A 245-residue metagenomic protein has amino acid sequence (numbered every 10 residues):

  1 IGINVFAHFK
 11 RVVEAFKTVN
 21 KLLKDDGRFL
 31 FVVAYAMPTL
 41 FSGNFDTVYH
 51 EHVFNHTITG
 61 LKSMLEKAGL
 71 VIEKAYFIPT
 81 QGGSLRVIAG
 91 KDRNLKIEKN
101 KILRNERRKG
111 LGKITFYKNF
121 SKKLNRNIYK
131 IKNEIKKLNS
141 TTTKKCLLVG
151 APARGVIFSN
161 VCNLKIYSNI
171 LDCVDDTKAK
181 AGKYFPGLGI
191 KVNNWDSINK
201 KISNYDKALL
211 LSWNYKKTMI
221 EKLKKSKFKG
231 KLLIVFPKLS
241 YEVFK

Functional and structural regions predicted by a protein language model:
I1: A conserved beta-strand element that flanks and buttresses the S-adenosyl-L-methionine
V5: Hydrophobic adenine-recognition pocket in adenosine-nucleotide-binding enzymes
V13-R28: A short glycine-rich, Lys/Arg-flanked "PGG" loop and its adjoining helix->strand segment in the class I
D26-A34, K231-P237: Conserved beta-strand signature within the Rossmann-like core of class I S-adenosyl-L-methionine
F31-F54, I58-G60: Short, glycine-/aromatic-enriched active-site segment of Class I SAM-dependent methyltransferases
L70-Q81: Conserved S-adenosyl-L-methionine
G82-V87: Short hydrophobic/aromatic beta-strand or adjacent loop that forms the aromatic wall/cage of a ligand/substrate-binding
D92-K245: Hydrophobic, well-ordered beta-alpha structural blocks that scaffold small-molecule cofactor pockets
